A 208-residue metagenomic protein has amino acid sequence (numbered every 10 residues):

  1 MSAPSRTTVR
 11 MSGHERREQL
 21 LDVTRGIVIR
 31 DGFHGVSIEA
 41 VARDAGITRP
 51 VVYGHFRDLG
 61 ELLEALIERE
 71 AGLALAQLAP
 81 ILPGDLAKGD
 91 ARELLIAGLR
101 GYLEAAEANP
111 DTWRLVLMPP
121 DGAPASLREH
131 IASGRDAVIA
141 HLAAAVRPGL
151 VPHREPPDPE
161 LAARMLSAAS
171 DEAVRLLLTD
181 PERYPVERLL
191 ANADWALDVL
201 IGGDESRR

Functional and structural regions predicted by a protein language model:
M1-E15, H153-R154, E205-R208: N-terminal intrinsically disordered/low-complexity leader segments
Q19, V23, I27-E61, A65: Helix-turn-helix
Q19-I27, L73, A97, G101: Pre-recognition alpha-helix immediately N-terminal to the DNA-recognition helix within helix-turn-helix or winged-helix
R30, E68-L95, L142, P148: Amphipathic alpha-helical linker/stalk segments
A65, A79-D111, P159-L166, L190: Hydrophobic alpha-helical connector segments
G72-A79, A105, A125-V151, E160-M165 (+2 more regions): Amphipathic alpha-helical packing segments from all-alpha helical-bundle domains
L78-D85, V116-P120, G149, A173-P181: Secondary-structure edge/capping motif, primarily at the C-terminal ends of alpha-helices and the immediately following
A106-S126, A143, R175-T179: Amphipathic alpha-helical segments used for helix-helix packing
